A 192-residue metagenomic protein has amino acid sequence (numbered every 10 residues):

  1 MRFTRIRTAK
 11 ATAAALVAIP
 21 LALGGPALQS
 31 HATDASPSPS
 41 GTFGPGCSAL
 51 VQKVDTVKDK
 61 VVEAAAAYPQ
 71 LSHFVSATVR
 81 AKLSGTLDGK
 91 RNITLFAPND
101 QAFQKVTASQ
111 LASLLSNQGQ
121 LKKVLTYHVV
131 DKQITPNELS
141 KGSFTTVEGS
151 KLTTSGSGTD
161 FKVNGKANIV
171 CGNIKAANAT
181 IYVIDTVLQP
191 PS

Functional and structural regions predicted by a protein language model:
R2-S192: Mature, structured domains of secreted/extracytosolic soluble proteins
